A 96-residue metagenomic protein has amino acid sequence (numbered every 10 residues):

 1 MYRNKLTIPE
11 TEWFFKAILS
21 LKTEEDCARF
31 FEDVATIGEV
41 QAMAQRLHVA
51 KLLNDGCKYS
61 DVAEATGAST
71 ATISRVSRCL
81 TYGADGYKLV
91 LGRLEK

Functional and structural regions predicted by a protein language model:
M1-L21: General nucleic-acid-binding
E10-F14, F30, T72: A general alpha-helix detector
L21-E25, I37, G56: Residues at alpha-helix boundaries and the short loops/turns that link adjacent helices
D26-Q45: Short, Lys/Arg-enriched anionic-surface-contact patches
M43-C57: Short, amphipathic alpha-helical "recognition" segments used to contact nucleic acids or chromatin
D61-T66, I73: Short alpha-helical "recognition helix" segments of helix-turn-helix
S77-L80: DNA major-groove recognition helix of helix-turn-helix
A84-K96: Short Lys/Arg-enriched helix C-cap and helix-to-coil transition segments that create basic nucleic-acid-contact patches
